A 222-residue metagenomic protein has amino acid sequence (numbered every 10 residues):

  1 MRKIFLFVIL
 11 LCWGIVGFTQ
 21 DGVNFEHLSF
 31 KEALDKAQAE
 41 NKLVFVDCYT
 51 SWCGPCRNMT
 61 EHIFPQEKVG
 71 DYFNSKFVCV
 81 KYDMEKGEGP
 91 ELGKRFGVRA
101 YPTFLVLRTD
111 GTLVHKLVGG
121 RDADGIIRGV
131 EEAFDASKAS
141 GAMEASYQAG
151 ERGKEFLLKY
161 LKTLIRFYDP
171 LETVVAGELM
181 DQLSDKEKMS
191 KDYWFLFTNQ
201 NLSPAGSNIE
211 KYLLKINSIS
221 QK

Functional and structural regions predicted by a protein language model:
M1-G22: Bacterial Sec-dependent N-terminal signal peptides
G22-L28, C48-T50, M59-G89, V98 (+1 more regions): Thiol-based oxidoreductase modules, predominantly thioredoxin-like and allied folds used for disulfide exchange
E26-L43, F73: A short beta-strand-turn-helix
E40-C53: Short active-site neighborhood of thiol/selenol oxidoreductases, capturing the structured segment around
W52-M59, E151: Short, thiol/selenol-centered motifs that function as redox-active sites or metal-ligating centers
C56-M59, L92-G93, H115-V118: Short, solvent-exposed loop/turn and secondary-structure capping segments
V98-A142: Non-catalytic, surface beta->alpha helical segment in thiol-disulfide oxidoreductase systems
Y147-K222: Oxidative protein folding and maturation machinery
